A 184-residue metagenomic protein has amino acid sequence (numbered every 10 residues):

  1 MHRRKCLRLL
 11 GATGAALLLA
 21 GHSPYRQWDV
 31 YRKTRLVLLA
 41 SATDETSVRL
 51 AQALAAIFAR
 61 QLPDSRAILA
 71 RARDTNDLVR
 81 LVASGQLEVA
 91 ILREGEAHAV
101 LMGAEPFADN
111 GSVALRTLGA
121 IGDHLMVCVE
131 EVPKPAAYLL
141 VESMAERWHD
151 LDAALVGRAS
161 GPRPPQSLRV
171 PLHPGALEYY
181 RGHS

Functional and structural regions predicted by a protein language model:
K5-Y25: N-terminal export signals
K33-D44, A67-A70: Short, well-ordered beta-strand elements
A40, L118-A136, P165: A bilobed periplasmic-binding-protein/Venus flytrap-type ligand-binding module shared by bacterial periplasmic
S47-P63: Short, polar/charged alpha-helical segment
Q52, T75-A90: Short helices/loops that flank or line small-molecule/ion binding pockets
P63-R80: Short helix-initiation/N-cap motifs at beta->coil->alpha
E88-D109: A ligand-binding cleft/hinge motif common to bilobed small-molecule-binding domains
H149-S184: An extracytoplasmic/periplasmic, membrane-proximal ligand-sensing/linker region
